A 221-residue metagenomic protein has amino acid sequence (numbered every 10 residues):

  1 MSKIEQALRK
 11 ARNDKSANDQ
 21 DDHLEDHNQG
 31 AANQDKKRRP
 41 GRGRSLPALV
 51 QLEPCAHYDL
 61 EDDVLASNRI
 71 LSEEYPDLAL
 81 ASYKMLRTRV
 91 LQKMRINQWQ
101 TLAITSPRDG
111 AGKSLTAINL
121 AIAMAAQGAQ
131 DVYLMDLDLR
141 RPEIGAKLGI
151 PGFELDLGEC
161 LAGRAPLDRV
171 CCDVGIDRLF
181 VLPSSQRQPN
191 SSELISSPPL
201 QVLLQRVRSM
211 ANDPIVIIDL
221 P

Functional and structural regions predicted by a protein language model:
M1-P221: P-loop NTP-binding module
